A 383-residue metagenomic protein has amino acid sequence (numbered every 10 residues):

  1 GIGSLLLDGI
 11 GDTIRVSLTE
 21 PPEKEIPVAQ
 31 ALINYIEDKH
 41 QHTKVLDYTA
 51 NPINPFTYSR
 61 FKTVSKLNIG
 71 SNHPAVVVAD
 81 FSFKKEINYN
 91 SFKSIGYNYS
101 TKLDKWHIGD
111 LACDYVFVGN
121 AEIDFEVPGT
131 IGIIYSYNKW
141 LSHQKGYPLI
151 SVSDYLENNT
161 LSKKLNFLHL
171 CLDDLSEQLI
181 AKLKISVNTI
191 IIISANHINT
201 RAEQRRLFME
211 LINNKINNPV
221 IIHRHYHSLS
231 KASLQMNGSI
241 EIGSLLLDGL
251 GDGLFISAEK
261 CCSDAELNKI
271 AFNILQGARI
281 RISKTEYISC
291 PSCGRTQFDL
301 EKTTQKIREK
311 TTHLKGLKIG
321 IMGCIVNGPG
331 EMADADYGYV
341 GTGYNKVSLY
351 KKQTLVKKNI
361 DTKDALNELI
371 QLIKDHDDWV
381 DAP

Functional and structural regions predicted by a protein language model:
G1-S71, V78, L165, L175-L314 (+1 more regions): Catalytic alpha/beta core domains of metabolic enzymes, predominantly
I14-R15, D114-F117, H169, L254-F255 (+1 more regions): Conserved beta-strand positions in the central sheet of alpha/beta enzyme cores
P21, S82-K85, A121-I123, Y226-S228 (+5 more regions): Short, glycine-/Ser/Thr-/acidic-enriched flexible segments
S65-N68, A79-A202: Active-site beta->alpha loop and helix N-cap motifs at the rims of alpha/beta catalytic domains
S94, Y344-V347, T354-D378: Beta-strand/loop-dominated core regions that host nucleotide or nucleotide-derived cofactor-binding catalytic loops
N98-G109, G338, N345, V380-P383: Radical SAM enzyme core and accessory elements
C290-S292, I319-M322, V326-P329, Y337 (+1 more regions): Predominantly single-stranded RNA-binding modules in RNA-associated proteins
I325-E331, A335-L355: Nucleotide-binding motor/catalytic cores of P-loop/tubulin-like NTPases across gene-expression machines
